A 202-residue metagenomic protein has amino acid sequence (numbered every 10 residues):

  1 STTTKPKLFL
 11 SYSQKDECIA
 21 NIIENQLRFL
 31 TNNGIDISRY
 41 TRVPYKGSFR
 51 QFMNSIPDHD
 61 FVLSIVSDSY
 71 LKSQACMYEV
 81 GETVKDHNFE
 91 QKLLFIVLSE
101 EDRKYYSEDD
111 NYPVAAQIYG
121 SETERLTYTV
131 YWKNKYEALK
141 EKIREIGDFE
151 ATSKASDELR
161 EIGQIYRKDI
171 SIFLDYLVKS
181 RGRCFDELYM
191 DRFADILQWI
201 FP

Functional and structural regions predicted by a protein language model:
S1-L8, D16-N25, E100-P202: C-terminal interaction surface of TIR/SEFIR-family domains
S1-V62, V84-Q91, Y189-P202: Conserved N-terminal substructure of TIR/SEFIR domains
K7, D36, Y40, S64-S67 (+3 more regions): Generic preference for well-ordered secondary structure
T41, G47, S64-S69, M77 (+1 more regions): Catalytic core segments in nucleotide and nucleic-acid processing enzymes
I56-V66, A115-E124: Short, Lys/Arg-enriched charge-dense amphipathic segments
D68-N88: Conserved TIR/SEFIR loop-to-helix hotspot centered on a Trp-containing motif with a nearby acidic residue
D68-S69, E90, F95-Y105: Short beta-alpha junction loops
